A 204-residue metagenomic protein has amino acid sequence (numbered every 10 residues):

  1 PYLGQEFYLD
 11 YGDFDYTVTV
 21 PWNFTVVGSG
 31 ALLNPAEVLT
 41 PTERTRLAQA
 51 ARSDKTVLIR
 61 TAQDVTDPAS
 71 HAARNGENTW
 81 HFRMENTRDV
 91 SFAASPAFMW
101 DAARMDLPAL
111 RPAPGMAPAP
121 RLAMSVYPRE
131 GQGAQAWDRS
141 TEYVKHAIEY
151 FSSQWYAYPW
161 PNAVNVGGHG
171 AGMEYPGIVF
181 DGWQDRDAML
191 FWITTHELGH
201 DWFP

Functional and structural regions predicted by a protein language model:
Y2-T195: Hydrophobic helix-coil surface modules that form long, contiguous segments used for peptide/substrate interaction
H169, F203-P204: Active-site-proximal flexible loops/turns
T194, L198-F203: Active-site His/Glu-centered metal-binding helix of metallohydrolases
